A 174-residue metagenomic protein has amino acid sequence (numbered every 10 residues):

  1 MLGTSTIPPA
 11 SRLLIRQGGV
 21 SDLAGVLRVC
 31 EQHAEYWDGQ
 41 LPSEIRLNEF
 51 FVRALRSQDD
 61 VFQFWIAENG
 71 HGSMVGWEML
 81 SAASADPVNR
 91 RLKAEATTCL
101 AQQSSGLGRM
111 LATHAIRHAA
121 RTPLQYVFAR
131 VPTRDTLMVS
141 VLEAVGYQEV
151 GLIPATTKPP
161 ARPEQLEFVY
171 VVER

Functional and structural regions predicted by a protein language model:
M1-A10: Short acidic N-proximal helix/loop "leader" segments that mark the beginning of a domain or an inter-domain linker
L13-R28, G39: A short beta-loop-alpha structural element at the N-terminal edge of CoA-dependent acyl/N-acetyltransferase catalytic
V26-A34, L47, F51, A119: Hydrophobic alpha-helical core bundles mediating ligand binding, dimerization, or RNAP-core interactions
G39-R91, T97-A101: Acetyl-CoA-dependent GNAT
T98, S105-A119, S140, A144: Conserved acetyl-CoA-binding loop-helix of GNAT-fold acetyltransferases
A101, A129-V139: Conserved beta-strand-loop-alpha-helix junction that forms the acyl-donor binding cleft
A119-V131: Conserved GNAT acetyl-CoA-binding A-motif
R130, G146-Q165: Conserved catalytic-core motifs of GNAT/GCN5-like acyltransferases
